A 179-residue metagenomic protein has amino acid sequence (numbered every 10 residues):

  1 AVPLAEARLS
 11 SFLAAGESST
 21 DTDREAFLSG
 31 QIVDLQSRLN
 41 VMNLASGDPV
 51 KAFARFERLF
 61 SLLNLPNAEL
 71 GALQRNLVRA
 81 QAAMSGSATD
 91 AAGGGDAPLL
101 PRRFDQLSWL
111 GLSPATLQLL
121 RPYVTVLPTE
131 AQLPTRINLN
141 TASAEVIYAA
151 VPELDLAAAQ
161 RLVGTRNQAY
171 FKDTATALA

Functional and structural regions predicted by a protein language model:
A1-A179: Compositionally biased linear targeting/interaction segments
